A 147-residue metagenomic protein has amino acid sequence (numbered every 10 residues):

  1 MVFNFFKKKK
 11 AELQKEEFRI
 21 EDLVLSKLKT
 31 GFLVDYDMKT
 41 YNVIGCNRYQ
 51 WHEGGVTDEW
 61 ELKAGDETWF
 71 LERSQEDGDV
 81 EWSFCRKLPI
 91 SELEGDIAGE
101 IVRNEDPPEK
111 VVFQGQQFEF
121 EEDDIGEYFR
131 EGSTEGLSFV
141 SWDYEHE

Functional and structural regions predicted by a protein language model:
M1-E147: Mixed-charge, low-complexity intrinsically disordered regions
